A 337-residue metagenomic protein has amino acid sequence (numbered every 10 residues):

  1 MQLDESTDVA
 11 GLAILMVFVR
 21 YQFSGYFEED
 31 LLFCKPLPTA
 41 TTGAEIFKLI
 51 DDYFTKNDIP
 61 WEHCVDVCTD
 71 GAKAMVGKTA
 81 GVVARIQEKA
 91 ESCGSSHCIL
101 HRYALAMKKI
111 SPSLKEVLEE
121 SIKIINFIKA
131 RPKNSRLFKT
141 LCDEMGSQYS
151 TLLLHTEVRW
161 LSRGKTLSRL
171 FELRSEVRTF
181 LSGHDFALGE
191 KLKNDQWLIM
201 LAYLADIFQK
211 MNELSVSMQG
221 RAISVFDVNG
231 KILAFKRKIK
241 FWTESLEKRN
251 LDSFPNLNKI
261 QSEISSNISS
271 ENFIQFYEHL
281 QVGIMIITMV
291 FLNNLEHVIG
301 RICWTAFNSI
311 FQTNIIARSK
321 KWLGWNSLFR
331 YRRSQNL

Functional and structural regions predicted by a protein language model:
M1-L337: Alpha-helical structural modules in large enzymes and assemblies
